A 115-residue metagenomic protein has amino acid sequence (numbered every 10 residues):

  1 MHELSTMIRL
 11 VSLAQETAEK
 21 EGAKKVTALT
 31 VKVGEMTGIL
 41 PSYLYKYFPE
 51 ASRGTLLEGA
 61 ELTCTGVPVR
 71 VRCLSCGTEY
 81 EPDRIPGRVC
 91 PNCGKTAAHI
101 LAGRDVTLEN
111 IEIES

Functional and structural regions predicted by a protein language model:
M1-T63: Long, charged N-terminal interaction/targeting segments
H2-L4, T30, V106-S115: Long, charge-rich boundary regions
T17-E21, N92-I100: Short aromatic-glycine motifs in intrinsically disordered, low-complexity regions
G66-R70: Structured, basic alpha/beta domains of bacterial-type, RNA-associated proteins
V71, R88, V106: Cys/His-enriched microdomains
C73-C76, C90-C93: Short cysteine-rich clusters marking metal-coordination/redox-active sites
E79-Y80, A97: Cys/His-rich microdomains that often coordinate metals
D83-P86, I100-R104: Short Cys/His-rich "knuckle" micro-motifs
